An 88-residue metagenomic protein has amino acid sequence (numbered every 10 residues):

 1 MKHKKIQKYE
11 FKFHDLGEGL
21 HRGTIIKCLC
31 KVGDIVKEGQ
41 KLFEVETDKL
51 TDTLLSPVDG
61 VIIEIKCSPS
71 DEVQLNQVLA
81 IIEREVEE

Functional and structural regions predicted by a protein language model:
M1-E44, T53, D59: Acidic, low-complexity mobile loops and tails
C28-V36, C67-Q74, V86: Acidic, glycine-anchored pre-beta loop/turn
K37-L55, Q74-E88: Short hydrophobic beta/alpha edge segments that flank linear recognition/processing sites
I62: Trihelical helix-turn-helix/Myb-like DNA-binding core that engages the DNA major groove
